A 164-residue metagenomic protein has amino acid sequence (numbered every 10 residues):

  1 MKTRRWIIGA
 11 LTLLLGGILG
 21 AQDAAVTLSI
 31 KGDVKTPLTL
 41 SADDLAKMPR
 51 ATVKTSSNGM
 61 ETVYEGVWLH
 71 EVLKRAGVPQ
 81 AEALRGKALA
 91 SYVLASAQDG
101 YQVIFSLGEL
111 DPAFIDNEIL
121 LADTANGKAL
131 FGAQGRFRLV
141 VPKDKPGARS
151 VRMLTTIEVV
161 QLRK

Functional and structural regions predicted by a protein language model:
M1-R5: Positively charged n-region of N-terminal signal peptides that target proteins for export
I8-G17: Bacterial N-terminal signal peptides
Q22-K164: N-terminal intrinsically disordered, low-complexity segments enriched in P/E/S/T
